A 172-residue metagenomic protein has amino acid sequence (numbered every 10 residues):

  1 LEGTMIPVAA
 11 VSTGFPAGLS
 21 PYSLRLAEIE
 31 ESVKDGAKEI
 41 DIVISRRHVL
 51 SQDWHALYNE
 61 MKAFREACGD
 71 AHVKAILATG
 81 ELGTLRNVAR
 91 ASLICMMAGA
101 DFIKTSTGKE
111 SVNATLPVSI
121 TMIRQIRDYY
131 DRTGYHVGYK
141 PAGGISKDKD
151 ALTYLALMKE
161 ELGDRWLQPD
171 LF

Functional and structural regions predicted by a protein language model:
L1-Y139, S146-L171: Alpha/beta enzyme core
